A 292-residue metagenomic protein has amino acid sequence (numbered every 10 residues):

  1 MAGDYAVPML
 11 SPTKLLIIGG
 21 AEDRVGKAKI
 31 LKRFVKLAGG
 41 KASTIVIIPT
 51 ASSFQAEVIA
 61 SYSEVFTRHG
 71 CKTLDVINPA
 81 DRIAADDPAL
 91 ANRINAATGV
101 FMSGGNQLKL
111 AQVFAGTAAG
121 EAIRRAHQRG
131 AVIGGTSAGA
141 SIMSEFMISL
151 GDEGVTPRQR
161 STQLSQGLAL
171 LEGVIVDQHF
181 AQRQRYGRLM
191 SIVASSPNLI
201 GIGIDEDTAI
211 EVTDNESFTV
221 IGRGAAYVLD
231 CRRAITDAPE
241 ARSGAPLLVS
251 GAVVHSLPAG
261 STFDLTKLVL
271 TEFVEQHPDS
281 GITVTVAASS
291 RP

Functional and structural regions predicted by a protein language model:
A2-K41, S53-S61, F66-R68, M147-S149 (+1 more regions): C-terminal and late-domain segments of enzyme folds
I17, D75-I77, F101-M102, I133-T136 (+1 more regions): General beta-strand structural signal in soluble alpha/beta enzymes
V46, S52-A97, M102, K109: Portal/gating segments that form or line small-molecule/metal binding sites
N92-R93, G116-G130: Catalytic-core regions built around general acid/base machinery
M102-G104, I123-M147: Catalytic nucleophile loop
Q107-T117: Glycine/threonine-rich flexible loop motifs
